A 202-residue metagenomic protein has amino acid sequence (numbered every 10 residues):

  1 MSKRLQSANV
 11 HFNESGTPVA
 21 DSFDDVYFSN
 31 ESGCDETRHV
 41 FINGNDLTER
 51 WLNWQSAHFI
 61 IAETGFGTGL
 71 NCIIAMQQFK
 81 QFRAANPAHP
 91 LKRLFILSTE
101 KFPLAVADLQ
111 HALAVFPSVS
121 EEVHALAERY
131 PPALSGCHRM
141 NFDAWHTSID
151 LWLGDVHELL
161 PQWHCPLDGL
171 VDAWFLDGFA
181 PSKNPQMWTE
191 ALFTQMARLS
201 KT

Functional and structural regions predicted by a protein language model:
M1-A62, M76-S118: Rossmann-like AdoMet
V26-F28, P161, S182-P185: A generic structural signal for short coil/turn motifs at secondary-structure boundaries
Q55, C165-G169: Glycine-rich phosphate-binding loop signature in dinucleotide/nucleotide-binding domains
G65: Conserved glycine-centered beta->alpha loop in an early N-terminal alpha/beta scaffold
T68-I73: Glycine-rich SAM-binding Motif I of class I
D108-P166: S-adenosyl-L-methionine
V156-H157, V171-M187: A short SAM/SAH-binding and catalytic strip from SAM-dependent methyltransferases
Q186-T202: A short glycine-rich, Lys/Arg-flanked "PGG" loop and its adjoining helix->strand segment in the class I
